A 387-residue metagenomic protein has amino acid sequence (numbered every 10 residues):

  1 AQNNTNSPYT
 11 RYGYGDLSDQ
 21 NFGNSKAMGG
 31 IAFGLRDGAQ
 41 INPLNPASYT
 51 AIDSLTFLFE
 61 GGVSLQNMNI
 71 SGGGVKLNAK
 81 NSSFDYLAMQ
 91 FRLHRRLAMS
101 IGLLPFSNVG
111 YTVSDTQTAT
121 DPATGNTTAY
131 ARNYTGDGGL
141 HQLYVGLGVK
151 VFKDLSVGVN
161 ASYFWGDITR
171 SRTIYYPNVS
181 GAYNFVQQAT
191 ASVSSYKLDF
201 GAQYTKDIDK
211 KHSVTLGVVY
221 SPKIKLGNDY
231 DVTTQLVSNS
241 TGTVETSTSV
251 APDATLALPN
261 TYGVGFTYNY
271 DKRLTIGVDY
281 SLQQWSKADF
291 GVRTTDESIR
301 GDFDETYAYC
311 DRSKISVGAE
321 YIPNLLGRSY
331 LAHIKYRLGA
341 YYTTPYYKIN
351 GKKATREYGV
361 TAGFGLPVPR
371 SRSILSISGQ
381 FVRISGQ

Functional and structural regions predicted by a protein language model:
A1-S107, D311: N-terminal, post-signal peptide beta-strand-biased segments of exported outer-membrane/organellar beta-barrel and other
Q2-A27, R92-Q387: Outer-membrane beta-barrel porins/channels
